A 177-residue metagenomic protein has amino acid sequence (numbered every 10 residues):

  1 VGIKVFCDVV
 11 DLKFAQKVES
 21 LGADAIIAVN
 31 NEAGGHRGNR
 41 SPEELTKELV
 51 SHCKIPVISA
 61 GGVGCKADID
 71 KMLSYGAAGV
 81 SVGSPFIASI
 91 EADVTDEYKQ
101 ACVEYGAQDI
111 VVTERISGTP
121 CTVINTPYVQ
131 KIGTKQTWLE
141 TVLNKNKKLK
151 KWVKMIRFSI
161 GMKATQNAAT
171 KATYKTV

Functional and structural regions predicted by a protein language model:
V1-H52: Active-site entrance/lid segments in N-terminal catalytic domains of soluble metabolic enzymes
V5-C7, I26-A28, V57-A60, V80-V82: Hydrophobic faces of well-ordered beta-strands that scaffold small-molecule active sites in alpha/beta enzyme cores
A33-R37, A60, F86: Conserved short-loop catalytic and cofactor-binding motifs
P42-I58, G64-V177: Conserved active-site-proximal phosphate/metal-binding subdomains
